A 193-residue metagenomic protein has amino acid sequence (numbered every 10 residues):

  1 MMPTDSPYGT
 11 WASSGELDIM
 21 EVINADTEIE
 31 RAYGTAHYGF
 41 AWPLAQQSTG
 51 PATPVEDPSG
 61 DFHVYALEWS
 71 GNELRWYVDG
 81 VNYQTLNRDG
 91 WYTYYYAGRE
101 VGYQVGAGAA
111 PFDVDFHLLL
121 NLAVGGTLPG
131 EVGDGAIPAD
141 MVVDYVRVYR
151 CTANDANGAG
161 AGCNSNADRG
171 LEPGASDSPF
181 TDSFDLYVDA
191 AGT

Functional and structural regions predicted by a protein language model:
M1-G192: GH16 jelly-roll
